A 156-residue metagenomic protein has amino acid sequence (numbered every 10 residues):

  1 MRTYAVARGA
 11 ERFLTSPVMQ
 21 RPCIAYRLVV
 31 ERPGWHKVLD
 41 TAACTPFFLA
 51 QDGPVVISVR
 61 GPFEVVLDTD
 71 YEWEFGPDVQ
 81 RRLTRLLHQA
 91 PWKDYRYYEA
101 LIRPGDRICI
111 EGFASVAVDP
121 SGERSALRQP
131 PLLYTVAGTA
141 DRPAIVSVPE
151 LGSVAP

Functional and structural regions predicted by a protein language model:
M1-R32: Acidic, Ser/Thr-rich low-complexity segments on the non-lumenal side of membrane proteins
P22-P156: Charged, low-complexity helical/coil segments in non-catalytic cytosolic or luminal regions
